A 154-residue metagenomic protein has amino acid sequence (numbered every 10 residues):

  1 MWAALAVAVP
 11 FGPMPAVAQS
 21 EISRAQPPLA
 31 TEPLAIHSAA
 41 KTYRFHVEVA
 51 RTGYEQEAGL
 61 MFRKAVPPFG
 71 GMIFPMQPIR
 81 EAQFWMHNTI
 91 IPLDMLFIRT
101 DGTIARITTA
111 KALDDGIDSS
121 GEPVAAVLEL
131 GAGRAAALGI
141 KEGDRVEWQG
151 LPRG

Functional and structural regions predicted by a protein language model:
M1-P13: Bacterial N-terminal signal peptides
M14-A18: Sec/Tat signal peptide C-region and signal peptidase I cleavage site
Q19-G154: Compact, glycine-rich, soluble single-domain proteins
